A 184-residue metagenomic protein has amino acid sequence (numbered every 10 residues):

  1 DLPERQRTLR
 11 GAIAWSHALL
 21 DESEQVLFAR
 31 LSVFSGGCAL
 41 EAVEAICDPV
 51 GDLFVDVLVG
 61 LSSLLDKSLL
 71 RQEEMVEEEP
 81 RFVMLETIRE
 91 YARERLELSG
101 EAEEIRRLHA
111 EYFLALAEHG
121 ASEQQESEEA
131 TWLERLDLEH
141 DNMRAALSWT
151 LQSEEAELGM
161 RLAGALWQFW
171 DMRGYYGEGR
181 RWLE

Functional and structural regions predicted by a protein language model:
D1-G11, A130: Acidic, proline/glycine-rich intrinsically disordered inter-domain spacer in sigma factors
L2, V50, Q168-M172: Short strand->helix junction
T8, D56, I105, R135-N142: Soluble or luminal CAZymes and related metallo-dependent hydrolases
R10-I13, H17-S99, E103-E111, Q152-W167 (+1 more regions): C-terminal boundary/linker of central alpha/beta nucleotide-binding cores
L27-L31, R95, G120, E129-E184: Short, well-ordered secondary-structure microsegments that present a prominent hydrophobic/aromatic side chain
E78-E79, S99-E101, E123-L133: Short, surface-exposed loop/turn segments at secondary-structure junctions
E103-G120, E139: Leucine-rich, amphipathic alpha-helical/linker segments
